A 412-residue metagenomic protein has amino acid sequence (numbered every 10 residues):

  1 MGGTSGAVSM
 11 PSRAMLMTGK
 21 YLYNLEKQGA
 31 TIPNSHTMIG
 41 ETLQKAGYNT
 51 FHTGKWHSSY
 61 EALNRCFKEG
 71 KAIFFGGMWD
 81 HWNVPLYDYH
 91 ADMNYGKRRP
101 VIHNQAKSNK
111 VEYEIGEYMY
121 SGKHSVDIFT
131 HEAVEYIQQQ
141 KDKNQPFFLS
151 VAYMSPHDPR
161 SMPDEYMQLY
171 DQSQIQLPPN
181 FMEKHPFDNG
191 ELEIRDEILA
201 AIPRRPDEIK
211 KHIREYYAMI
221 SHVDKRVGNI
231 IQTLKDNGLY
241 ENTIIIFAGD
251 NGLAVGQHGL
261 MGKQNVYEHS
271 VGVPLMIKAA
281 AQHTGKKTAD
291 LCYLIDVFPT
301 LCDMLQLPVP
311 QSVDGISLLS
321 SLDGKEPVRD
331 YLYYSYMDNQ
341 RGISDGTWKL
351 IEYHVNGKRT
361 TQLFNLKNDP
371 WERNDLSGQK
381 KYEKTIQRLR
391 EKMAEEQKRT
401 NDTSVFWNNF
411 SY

Functional and structural regions predicted by a protein language model:
M1-H354, R359-T361, P370-E391, E395-K398 (+1 more regions): Formylglycine-dependent sulfatase
K367: Residues forming the ATP-binding cleft of Hanks-type serine/threonine protein kinase domains
